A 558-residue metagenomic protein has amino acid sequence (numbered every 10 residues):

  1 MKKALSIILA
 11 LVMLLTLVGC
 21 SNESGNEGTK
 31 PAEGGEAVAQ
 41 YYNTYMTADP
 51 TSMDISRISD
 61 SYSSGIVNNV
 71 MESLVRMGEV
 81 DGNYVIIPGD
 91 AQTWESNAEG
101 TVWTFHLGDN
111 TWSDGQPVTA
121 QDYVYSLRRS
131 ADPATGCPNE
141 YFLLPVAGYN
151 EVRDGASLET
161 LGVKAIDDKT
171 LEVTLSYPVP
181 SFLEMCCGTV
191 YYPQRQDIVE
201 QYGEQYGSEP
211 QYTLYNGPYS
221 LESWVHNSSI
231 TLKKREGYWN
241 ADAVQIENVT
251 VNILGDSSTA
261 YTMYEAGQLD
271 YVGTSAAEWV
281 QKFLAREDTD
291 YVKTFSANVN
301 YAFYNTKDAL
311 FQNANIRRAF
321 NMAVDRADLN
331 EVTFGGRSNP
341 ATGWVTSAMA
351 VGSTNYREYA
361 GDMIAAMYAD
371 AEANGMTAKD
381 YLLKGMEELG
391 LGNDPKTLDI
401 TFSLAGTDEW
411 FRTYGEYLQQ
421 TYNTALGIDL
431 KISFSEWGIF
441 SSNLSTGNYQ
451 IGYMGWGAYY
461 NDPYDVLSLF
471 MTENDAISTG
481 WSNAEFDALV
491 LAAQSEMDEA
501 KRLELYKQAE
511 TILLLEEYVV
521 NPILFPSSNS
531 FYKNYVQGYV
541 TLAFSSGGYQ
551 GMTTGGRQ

Functional and structural regions predicted by a protein language model:
Y45-A98, L214: N-terminal lobe/hinge region of extracytoplasmic solute-binding protein
S61, E79, L175-V244, N248 (+1 more regions): Gly/Pro-rich hinge or "lid" segments in bacterial periplasmic/extracellular proteins
Q92-F142, E172, A266, L310-Q312: Aromatic- and charge-enriched surface segment that lines or borders ligand/interaction sites
D122-V124, N139-D197: Surface-exposed binding/hinge segments that line and control ligand-binding clefts or catalytic entry sites
Y202, G237-K282: Ligand-site clamp/hinge motif
H226, G375, D380-A458, S528: Ligand/substrate-recognition segments at binding pockets and active sites
A323-Y356, W410-Q420, L444-Q558: Detector for C-terminal structural segments
P340-G385, T407-R412: Structural transition elements
